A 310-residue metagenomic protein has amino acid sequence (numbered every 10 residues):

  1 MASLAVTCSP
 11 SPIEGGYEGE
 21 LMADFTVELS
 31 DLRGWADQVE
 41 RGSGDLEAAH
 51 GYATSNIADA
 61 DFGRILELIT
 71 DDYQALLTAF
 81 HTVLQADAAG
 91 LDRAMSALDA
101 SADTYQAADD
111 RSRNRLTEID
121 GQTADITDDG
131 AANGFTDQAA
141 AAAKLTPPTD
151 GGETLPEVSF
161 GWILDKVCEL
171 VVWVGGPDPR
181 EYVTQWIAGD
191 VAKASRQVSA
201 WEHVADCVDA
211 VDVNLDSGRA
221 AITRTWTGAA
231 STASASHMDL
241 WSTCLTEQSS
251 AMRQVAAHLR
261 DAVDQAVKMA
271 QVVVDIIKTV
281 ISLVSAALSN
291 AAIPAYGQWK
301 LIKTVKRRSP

Functional and structural regions predicted by a protein language model:
M1-S282: N-terminal secretion-targeting helices of virulence/extracellular proteins, encompassing both classical Sec signal
G63, S159-W162, G228, S282-P310: Short hydrophobic membrane-inserting alpha-helices and related fusion/pore-forming segments
